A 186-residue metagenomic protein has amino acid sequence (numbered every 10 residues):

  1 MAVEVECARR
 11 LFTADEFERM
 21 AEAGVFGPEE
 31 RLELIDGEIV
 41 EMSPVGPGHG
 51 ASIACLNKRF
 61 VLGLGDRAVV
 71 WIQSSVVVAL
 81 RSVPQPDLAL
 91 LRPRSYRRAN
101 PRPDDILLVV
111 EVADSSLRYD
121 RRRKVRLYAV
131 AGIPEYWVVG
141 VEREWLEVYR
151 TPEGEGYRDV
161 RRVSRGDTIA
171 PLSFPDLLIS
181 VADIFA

Functional and structural regions predicted by a protein language model:
M1-A186: Gly/Pro/Ser/Thr-rich low-complexity, intrinsically disordered segments predominantly at protein N-termini
